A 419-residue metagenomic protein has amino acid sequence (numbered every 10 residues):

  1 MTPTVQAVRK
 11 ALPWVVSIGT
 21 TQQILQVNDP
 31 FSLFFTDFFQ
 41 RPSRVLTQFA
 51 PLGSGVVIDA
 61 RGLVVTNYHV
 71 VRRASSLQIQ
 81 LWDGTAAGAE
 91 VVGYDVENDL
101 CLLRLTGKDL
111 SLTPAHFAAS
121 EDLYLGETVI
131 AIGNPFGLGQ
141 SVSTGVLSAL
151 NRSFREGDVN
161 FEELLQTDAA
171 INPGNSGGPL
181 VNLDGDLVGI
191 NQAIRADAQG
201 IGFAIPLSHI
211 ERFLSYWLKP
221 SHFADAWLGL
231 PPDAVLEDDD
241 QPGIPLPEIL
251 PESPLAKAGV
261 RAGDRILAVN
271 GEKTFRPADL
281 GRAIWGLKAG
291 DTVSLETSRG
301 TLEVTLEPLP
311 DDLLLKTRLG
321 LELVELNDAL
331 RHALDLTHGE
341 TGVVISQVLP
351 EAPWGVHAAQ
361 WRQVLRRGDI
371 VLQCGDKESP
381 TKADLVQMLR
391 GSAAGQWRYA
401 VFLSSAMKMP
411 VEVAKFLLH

Functional and structural regions predicted by a protein language model:
M1-P242, P247-R261, V269-E272, P277-S294 (+2 more regions): Serine-dependent protease modules
Q23, Q347-E351, F402-K408: Short, flexible beta-strand-to-coil junctions
V64-V65, L246, L255-P277, A352-D384: Conserved PDZ fold ligand-binding element
R299-G300, M407-M409: Short, exposed coil/turn segments at beta-strand boundaries within extracellular/luminal domains
L321-R362, R366, V371: C-terminal accessory/binding modules appended to enzymatic or scaffolding proteins
D384-M407: Low-complexity, intrinsically disordered Gly/Pro/Thr-rich segments
P410-H419: Short, low-complexity, Pro/Ser/Thr/Gly-rich segments in the mature regions of secreted, periplasmic
